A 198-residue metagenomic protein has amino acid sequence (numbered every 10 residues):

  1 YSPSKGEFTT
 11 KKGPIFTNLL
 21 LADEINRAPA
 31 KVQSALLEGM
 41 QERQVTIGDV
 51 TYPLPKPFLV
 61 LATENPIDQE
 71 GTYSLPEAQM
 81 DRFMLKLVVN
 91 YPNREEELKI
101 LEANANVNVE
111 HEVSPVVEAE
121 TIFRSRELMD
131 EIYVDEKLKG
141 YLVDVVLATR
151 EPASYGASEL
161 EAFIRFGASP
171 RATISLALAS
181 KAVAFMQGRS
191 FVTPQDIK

Functional and structural regions predicted by a protein language model:
S2-L21: Conserved alpha-helical scaffold flanking the Walker A/P-loop in AAA+ ATPase domains
P3-E7, E24, A28-V32, M40-I132 (+1 more regions): Canonical AAA+ ATPase core
P14, P53-P55, A168: A generic fold-level signal
T17, R82-M84, F163: Short, solvent-exposed beta-strand edge segments and adjacent coil->beta transition regions
G39-M40, I197: Residue-level signature of transmembrane alpha-helix interfaces in integral membrane proteins
A105-K198: Basic, amphipathic alpha-helical bundle interface domains used for macromolecular binding and assembly
